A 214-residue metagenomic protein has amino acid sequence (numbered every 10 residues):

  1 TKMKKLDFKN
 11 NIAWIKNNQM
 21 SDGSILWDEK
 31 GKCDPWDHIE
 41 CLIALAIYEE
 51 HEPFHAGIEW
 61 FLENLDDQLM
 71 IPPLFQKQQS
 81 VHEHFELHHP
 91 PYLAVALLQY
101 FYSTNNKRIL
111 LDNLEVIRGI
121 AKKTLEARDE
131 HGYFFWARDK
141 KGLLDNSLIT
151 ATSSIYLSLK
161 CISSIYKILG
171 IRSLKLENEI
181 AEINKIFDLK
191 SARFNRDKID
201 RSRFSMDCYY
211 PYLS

Functional and structural regions predicted by a protein language model:
T1-K2: Short, Lys/Arg-enriched N-terminal segments with co-localized hydrophobic residues within the first ~10-30 amino acids
K5-W14, N18, E29-G31, R128-F135 (+2 more regions): Catalytic cores of carbohydrate-active enzymes
D22: Acidic carboxylate motifs that coordinate Ca2+ or other divalent cations, activating on Asp/Glu
I25, I71, F134: Short clusters of hydrophobic/aromatic residues that line enzyme substrate/ligand-binding pockets
K30, P73-S80, F135-L143: Short linear capping/connector segments at secondary-structure termini
D34-H38, L42-E130, T152, Y156: Aromatic-rich carbohydrate-recognition surfaces in CAZymes
